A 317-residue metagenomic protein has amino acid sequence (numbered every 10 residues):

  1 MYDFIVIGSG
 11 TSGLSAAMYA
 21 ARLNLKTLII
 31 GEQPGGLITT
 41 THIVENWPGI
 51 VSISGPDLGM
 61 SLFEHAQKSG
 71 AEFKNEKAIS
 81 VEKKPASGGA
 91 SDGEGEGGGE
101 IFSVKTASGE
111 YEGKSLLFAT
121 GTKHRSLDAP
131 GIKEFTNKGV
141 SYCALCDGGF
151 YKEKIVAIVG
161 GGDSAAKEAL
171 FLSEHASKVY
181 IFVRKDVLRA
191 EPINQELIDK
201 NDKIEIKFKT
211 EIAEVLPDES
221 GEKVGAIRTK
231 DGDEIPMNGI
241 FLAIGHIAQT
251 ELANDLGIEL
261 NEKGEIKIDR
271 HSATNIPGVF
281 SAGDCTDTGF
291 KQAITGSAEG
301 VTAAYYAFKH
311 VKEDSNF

Functional and structural regions predicted by a protein language model:
M1-D3, E76, K152-K154, K209 (+1 more regions): Phosphate-coordination loops involved in phosphoryl transfer and adenosine-cofactor binding
M1-D3, R22-L23, E219-S220, A226 (+6 more regions): Rossmann-like nucleotide/phosphate-binding core characteristic of flavoprotein oxidoreductases
Y2-S69, A166-E191: Beta1-alpha1 glycine-rich phosphate/pyrophosphate-binding loop at the start of Rossmann-like nucleotide-binding domains
G10-T11, T122-H124, D163-S164, D287: Residue-level detector of alpha-helix initiation sites
A66-A86, E96-K105, Y111, E174-R270 (+1 more regions): A Rossmann-like FAD-binding core segment of flavoenzymes
F73-K84, E100-F150: Glycine/small-residue-rich loop that forms an oxyanion/phosphate-binding "nest" at active or ligand-binding sites
K123, D128, K133-F150, I244-F290 (+2 more regions): FAD-site-proximal beta/loop scaffold in flavoenzymes
